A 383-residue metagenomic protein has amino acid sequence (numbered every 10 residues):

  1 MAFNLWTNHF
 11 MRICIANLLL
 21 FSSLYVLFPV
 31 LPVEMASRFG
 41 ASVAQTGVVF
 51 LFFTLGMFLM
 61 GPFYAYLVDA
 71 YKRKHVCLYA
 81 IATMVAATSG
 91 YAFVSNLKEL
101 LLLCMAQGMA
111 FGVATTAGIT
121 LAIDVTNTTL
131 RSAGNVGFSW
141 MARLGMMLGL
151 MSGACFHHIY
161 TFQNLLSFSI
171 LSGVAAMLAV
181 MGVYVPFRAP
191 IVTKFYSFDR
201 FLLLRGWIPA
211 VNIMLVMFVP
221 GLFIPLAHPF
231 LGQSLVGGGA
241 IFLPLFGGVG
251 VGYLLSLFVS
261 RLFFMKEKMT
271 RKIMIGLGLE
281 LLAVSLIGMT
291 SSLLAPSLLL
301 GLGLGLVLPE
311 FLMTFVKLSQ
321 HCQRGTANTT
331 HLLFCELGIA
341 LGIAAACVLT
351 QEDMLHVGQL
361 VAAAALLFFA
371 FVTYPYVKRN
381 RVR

Functional and structural regions predicted by a protein language model:
F3-G47, T54, I208, N212 (+1 more regions): Helix-loop boundary and gating motifs at the non-cytosolic
M57-L59, I241-K266, G276: Transmembrane alpha-helices of Major Facilitator/SLC transporters
L59-S95: Conserved MFS/SLC helix-loop-helix module at the cytosolic interface between two early adjacent transmembrane helices
L103-A142: Cytoplasmic helix-loop-helix junction between adjacent transmembrane helices in 12-TM secondary transporters
T128-Y184, S234: Helix-loop-helix hairpin linking two adjacent transmembrane segments in secondary transporters
N164-G182, H356-K378: Symmetry-related core transmembrane helices of the 12-TM Major Facilitator Superfamily/SLC fold
E267-F311: C-terminal transmembrane helical hairpin of 12-TM major facilitator-type secondary transporters
T314-M354: A late C-terminal transmembrane helix in Major Facilitator Superfamily
